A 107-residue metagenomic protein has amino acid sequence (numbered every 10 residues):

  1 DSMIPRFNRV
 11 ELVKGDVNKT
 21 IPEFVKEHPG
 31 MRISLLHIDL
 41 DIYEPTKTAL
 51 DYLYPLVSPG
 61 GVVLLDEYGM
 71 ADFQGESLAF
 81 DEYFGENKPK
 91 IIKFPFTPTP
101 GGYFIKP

Functional and structural regions predicted by a protein language model:
D1-P107: S-adenosylmethionine/decaboxylated-SAM
